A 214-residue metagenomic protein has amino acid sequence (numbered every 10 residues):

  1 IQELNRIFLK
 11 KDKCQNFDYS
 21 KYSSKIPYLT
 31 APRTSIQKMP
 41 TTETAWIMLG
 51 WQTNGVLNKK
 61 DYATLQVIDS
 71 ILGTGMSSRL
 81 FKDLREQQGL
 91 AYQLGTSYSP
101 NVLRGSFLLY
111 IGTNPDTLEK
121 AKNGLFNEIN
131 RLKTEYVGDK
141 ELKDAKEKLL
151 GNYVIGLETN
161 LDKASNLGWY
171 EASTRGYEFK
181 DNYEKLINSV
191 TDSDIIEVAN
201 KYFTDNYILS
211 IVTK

Functional and structural regions predicted by a protein language model:
Q2-F8, K122-E128: Short amphipathic alpha-helices in soluble, non-transmembrane regions that often serve as interface/regulatory elements
R6-K59, S70-K120, E141, A145 (+2 more regions): Non-catalytic beta-strand/loop surface segments
K59-Y62, K122, N160-D162: Short conserved micro-motifs at the rims of enzyme active sites and ligand-binding pockets
L65-D69: A conserved active-site cap/scaffold subdomain adjacent to cofactor or substrate pockets
P100, E128, G156-L186: Scaffold signal of the M16-like zinc-metallopeptidase fold and its non-catalytic homologs
G138: Short glycine/proline-centered loop/turn elements that form peptide/ligand docking sites
T204-K214: Short, amphipathic C-terminal "tail helix"
